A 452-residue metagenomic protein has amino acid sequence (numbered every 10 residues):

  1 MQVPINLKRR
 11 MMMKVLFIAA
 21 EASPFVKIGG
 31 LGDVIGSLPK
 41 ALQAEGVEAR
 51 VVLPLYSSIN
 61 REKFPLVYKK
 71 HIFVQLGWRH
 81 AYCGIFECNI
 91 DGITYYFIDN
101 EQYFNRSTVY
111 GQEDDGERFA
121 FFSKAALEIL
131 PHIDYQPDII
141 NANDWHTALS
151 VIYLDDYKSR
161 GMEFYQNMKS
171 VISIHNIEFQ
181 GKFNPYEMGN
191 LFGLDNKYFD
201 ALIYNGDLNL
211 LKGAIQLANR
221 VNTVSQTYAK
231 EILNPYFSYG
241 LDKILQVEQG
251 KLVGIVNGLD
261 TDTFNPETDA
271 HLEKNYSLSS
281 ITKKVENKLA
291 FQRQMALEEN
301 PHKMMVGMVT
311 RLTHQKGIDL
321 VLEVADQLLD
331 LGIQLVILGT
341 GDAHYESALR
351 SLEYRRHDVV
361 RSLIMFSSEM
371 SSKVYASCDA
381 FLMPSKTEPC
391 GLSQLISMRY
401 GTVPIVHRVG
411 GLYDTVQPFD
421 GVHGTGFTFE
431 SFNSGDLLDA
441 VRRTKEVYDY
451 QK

Functional and structural regions predicted by a protein language model:
L7-K452: Catalytic cores of nucleotide-sugar-dependent glycosyltransferases that transfer UDP/GDP/TDP-activated
